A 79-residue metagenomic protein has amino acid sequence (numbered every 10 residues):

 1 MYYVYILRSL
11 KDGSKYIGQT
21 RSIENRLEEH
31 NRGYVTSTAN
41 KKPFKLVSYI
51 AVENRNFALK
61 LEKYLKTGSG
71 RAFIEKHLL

Functional and structural regions predicted by a protein language model:
M1-S37, K42-T67, R71, H77-L79: GIY-YIG nuclease catalytic motif and its immediate N-terminal context
